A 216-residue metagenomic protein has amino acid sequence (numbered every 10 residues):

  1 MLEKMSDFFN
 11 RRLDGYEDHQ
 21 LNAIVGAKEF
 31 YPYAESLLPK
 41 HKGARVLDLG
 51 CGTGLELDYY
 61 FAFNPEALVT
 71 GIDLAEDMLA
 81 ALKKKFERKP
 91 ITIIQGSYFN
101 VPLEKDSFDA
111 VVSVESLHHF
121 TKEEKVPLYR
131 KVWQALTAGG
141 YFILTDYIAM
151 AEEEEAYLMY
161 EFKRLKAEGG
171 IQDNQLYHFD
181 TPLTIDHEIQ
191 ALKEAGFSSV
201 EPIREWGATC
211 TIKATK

Functional and structural regions predicted by a protein language model:
M1-K40, L55, Y59: Conserved class I S-adenosyl-L-methionine
L47-L49, T53-N100: Class I SAM-dependent methyltransferase SAM/SAH-binding core
L103-A110: A short acidic, Gly/Pro-enriched loop at the edge of an enzyme's catalytic core that lines a small-molecule cofactor
S113-S116: A short beta-strand submotif of the Rossmann-like class I SAM-dependent methyltransferase core that lines
H118-F120: A short His-aromatic
V126-A138: A short glycine-rich, Lys/Arg-flanked "PGG" loop and its adjoining helix->strand segment in the class I
T145-A195, V200-E201: C-terminal alpha-helical "lid/dimerization" subdomain adjacent to the S-adenosyl-L-methionine
A195-K216: Core SAM-dependent methyltransferase catalytic element
